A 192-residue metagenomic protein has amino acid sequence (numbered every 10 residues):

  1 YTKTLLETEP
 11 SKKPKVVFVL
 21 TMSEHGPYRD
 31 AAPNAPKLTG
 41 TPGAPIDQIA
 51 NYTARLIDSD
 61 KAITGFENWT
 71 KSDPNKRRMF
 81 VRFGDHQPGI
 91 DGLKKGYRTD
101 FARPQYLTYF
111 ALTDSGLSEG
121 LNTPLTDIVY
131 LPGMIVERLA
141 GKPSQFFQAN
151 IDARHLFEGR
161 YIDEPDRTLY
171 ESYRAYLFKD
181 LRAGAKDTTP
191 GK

Functional and structural regions predicted by a protein language model:
Y1-K192: Solvent-exposed soluble domains appended to multi-pass membrane proteins
